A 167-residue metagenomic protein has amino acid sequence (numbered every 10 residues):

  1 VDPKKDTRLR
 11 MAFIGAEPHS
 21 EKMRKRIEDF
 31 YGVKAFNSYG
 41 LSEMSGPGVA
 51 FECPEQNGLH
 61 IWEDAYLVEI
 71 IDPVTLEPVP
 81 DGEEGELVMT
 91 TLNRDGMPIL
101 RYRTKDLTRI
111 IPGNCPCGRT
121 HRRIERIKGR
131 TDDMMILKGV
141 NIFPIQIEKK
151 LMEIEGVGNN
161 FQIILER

Functional and structural regions predicted by a protein language model:
V1-R167: Active-site glycine/GP-rich loop and adjacent strand/helix microenvironment that borders small-molecule binding pockets
